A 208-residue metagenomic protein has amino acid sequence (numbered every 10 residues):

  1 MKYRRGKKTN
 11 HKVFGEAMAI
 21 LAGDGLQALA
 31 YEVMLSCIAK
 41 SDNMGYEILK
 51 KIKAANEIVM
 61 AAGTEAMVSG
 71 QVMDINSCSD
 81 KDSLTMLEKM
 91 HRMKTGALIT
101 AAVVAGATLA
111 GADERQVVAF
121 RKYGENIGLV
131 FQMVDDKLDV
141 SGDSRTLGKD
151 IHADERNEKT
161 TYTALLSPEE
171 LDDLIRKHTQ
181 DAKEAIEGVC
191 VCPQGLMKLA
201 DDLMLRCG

Functional and structural regions predicted by a protein language model:
M1-M204: Mg2+-dependent prenyl diphosphate-binding active-site environment of isoprenoid biosynthetic enzymes
